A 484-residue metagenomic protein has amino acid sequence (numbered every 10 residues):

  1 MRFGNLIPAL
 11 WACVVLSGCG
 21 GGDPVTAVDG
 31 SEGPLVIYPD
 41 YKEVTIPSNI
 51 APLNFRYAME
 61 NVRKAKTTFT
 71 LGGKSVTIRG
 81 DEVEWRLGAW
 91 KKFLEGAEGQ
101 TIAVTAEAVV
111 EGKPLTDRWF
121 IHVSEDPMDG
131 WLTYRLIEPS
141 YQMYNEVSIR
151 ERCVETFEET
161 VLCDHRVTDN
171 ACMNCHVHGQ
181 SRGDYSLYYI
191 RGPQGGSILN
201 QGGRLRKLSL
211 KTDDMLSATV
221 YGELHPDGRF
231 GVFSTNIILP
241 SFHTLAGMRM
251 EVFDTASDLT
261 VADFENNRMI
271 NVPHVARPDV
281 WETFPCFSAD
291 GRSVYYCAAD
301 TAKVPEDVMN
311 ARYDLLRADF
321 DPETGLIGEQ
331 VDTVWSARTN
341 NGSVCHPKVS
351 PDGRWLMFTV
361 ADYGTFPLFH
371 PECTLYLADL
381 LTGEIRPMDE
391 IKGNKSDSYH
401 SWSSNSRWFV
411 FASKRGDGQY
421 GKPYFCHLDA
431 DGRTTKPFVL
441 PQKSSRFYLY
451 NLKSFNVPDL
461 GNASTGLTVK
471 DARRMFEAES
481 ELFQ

Functional and structural regions predicted by a protein language model:
M1-S17: Sec-dependent bacterial lipoprotein signal peptides
C19-Q484: Sequence signature of WD/YWTD-type beta-propeller architectures
